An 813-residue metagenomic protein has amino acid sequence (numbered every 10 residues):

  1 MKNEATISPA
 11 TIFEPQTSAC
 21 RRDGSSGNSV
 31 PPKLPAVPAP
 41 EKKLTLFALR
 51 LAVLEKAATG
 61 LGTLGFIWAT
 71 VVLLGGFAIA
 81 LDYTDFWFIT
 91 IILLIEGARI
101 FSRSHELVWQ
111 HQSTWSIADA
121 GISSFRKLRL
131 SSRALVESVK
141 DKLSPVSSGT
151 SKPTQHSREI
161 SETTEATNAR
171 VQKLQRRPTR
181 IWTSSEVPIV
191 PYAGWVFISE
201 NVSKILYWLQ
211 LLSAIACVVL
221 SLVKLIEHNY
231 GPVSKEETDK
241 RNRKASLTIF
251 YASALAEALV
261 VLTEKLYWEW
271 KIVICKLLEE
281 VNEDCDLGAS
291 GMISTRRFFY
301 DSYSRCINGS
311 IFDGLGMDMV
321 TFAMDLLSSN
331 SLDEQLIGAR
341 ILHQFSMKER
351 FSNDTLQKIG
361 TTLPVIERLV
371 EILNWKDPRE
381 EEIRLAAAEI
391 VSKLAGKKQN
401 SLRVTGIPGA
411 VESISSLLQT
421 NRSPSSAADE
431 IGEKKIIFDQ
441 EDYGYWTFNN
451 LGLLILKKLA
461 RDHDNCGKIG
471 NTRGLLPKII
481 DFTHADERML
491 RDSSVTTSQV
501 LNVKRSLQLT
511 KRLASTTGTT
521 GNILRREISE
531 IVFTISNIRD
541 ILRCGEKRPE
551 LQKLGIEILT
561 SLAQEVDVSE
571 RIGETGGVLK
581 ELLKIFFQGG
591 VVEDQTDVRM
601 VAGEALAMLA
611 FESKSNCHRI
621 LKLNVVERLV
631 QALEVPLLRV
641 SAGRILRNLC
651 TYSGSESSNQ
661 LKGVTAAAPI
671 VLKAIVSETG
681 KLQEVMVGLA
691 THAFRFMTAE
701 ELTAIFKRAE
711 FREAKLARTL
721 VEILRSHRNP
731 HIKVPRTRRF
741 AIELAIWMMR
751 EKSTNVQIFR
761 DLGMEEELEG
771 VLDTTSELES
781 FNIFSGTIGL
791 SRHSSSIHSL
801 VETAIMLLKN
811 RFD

Functional and structural regions predicted by a protein language model:
M1-V320, K681-H692, E701, T719-D813: Intrinsically disordered, low-complexity regulatory regions of large eukaryotic scaffold/signaling proteins
K2-E4, A10, A19-C20, A52-T59 (+19 more regions): Elongated alpha-helical scaffolds that mediate protein-protein interactions in large eukaryotic proteins, primarily
G62-G65, L332-Q344, D377-A395, G406-I407 (+14 more regions): Alpha-helical solenoid repeats of the armadillo/HEAT superfamily in eukaryotic scaffolding/adaptor proteins
L287-G288, I479-H484, I535-S536, L583 (+2 more regions): Eukaryote-specific, cytoplasm-facing alpha-helical/coiled-coil scaffolding segments in long proteins
V320, V365-I366, I535, L579-F586 (+1 more regions): HEAT/HEAT-like alpha-solenoid repeats
